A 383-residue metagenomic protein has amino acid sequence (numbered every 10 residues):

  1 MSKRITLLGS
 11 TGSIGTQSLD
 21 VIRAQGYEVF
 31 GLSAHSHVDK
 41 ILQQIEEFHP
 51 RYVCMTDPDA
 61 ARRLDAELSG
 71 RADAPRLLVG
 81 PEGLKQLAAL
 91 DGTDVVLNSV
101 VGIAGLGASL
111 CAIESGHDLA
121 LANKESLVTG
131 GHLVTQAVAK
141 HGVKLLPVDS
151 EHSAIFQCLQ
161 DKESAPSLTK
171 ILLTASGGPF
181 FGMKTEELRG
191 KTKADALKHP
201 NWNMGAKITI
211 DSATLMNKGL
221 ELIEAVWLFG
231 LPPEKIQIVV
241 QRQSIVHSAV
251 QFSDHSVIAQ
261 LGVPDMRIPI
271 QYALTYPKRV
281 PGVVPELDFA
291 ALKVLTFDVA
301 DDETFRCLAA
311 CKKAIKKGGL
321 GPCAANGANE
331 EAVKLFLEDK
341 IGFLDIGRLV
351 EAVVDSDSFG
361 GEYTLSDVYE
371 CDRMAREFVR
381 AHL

Functional and structural regions predicted by a protein language model:
M1-L383: Catalytic, metal-anchored helix/loop core of enzyme active sites in primary metabolism
